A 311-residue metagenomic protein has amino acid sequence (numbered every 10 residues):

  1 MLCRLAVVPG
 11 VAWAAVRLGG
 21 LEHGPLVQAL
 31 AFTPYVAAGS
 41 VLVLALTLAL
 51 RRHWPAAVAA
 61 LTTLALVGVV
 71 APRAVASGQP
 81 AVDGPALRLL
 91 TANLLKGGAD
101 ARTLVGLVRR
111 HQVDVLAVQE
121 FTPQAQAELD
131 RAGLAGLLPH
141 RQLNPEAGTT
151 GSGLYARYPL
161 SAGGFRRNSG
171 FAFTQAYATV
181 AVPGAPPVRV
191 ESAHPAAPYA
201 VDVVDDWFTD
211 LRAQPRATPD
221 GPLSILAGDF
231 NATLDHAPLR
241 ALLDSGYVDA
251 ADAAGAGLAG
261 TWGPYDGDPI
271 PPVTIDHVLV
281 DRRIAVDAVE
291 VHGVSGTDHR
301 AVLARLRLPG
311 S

Functional and structural regions predicted by a protein language model:
L2-T47: Membrane-embedded alpha-helical segments of integral membrane proteins
A15-V16, A76-A81, D130, A237: Intrinsically disordered, low-complexity boundary segments flanking structured domains
V36-G68, S169-H194: Glycine/proline-rich, flexible active-site/cofactor-binding loop segments that harbor closely spaced acidic
A49, W54-R110, A127: N-terminal signal-anchor transmembrane helix
L89, L95-R109, V118-S311: Soluble catalytic domains of enzymes that build or remodel membrane lipids, polysaccharides, and related
V113: Internal catalytic or translocation cores that form aromatic/hydrophobic pockets or channels for amphipathic metabolites
